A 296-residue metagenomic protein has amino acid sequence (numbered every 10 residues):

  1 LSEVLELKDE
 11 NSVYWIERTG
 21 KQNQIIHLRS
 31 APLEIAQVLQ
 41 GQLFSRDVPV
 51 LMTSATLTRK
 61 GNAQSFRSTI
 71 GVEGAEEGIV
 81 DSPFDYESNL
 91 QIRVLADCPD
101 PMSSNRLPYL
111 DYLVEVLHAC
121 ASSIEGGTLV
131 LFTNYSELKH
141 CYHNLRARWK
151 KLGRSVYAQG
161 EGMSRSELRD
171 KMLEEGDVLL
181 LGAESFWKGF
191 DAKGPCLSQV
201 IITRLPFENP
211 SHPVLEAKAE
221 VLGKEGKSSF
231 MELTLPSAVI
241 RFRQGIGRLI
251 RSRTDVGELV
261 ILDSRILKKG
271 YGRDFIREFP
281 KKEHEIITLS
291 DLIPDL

Functional and structural regions predicted by a protein language model:
L1-L296: ASCE RecA-like P-loop NTPase motor cores that couple ATP hydrolysis to mechanical translocation on nucleic acids
